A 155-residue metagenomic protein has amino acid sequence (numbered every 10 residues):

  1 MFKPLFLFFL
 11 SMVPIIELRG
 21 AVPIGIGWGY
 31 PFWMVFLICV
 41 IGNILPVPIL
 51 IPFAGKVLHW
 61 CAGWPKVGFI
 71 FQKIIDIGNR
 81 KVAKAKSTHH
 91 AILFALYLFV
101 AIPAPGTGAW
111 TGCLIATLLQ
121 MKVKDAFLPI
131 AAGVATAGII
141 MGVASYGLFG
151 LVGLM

Functional and structural regions predicted by a protein language model:
M1-F8, W28-V100, K124-D125, A131 (+1 more regions): Membrane-interfacial helix-loop-helix
S11, V40, A116: Short, flexible active-site loop motifs that bind/organize anionic cofactors or intermediates
M12-I24, I49, P103-L114: Transmembrane helix boundary and interhelical junction motifs in multipass membrane proteins
I102-P103, L119: Generic hydrophobic/packing signal
A116-I139: Interfacial loop-to-transmembrane junctions
